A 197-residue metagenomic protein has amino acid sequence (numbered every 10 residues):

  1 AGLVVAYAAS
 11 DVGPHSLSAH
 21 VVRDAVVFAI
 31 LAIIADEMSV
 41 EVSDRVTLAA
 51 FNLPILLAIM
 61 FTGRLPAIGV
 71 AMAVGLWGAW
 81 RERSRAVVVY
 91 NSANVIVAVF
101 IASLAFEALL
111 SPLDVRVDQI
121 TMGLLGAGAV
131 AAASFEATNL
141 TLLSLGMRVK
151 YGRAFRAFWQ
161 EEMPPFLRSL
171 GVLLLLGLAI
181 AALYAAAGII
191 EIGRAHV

Functional and structural regions predicted by a protein language model:
A1-T47, F51-E161, P165-I190, R194: Short helix-perturbing small/polar motifs within transmembrane alpha-helices
